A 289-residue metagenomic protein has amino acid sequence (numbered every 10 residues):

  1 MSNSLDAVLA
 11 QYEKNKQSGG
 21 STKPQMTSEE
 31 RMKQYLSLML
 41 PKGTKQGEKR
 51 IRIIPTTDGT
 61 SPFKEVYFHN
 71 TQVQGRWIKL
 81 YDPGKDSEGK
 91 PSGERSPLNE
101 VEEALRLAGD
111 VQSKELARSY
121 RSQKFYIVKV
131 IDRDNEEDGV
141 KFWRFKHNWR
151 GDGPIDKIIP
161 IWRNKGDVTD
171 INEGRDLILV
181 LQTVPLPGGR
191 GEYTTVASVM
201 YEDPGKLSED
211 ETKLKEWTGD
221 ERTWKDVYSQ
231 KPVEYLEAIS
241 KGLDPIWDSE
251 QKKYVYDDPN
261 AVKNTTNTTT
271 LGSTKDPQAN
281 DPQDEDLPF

Functional and structural regions predicted by a protein language model:
S2-T169, D226, Q230-K253, A261 (+1 more regions): OB-fold ssDNA-binding interfaces and closely related basic DNA-contact patches used across DNA replication/repair
F142-L214: Extended serine/threonine-enriched, polar tracts that run as long, contiguous segments within proteins
E202-F289: Long, compositionally biased interface segments
